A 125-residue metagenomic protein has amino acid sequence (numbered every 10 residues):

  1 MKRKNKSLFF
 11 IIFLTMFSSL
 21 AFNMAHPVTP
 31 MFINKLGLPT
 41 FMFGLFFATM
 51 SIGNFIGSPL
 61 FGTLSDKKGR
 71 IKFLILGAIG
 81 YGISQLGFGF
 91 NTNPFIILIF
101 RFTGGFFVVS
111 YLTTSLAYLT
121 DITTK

Functional and structural regions predicted by a protein language model:
N5-S51: Helix-loop boundary and gating motifs at the non-cytosolic
S19, N23, G89, G105-T113: Small-residue-rich segments within alpha-helical transmembrane domains of MFS-like 12-TM solute carriers
G37, G69, F90-T92, I96 (+2 more regions): Helix-breaking motifs and short loop linkers at transmembrane-helix boundaries and internal kinks in secondary membrane
M50-P59: Residue-level signature of mid-helix packing/kink "hotspots" within the transmembrane helices of 12-pass Major
S58-G69: Helix-to-loop junctions at the C-terminal end of transmembrane segments in multipass secondary transporters
K72-G87: Structural signature of the two symmetry-related core transmembrane helices
S84, F95-T103: Paired small-residue
F100-K125: Cytoplasmic helix-loop-helix junction between adjacent transmembrane helices in 12-TM secondary transporters
